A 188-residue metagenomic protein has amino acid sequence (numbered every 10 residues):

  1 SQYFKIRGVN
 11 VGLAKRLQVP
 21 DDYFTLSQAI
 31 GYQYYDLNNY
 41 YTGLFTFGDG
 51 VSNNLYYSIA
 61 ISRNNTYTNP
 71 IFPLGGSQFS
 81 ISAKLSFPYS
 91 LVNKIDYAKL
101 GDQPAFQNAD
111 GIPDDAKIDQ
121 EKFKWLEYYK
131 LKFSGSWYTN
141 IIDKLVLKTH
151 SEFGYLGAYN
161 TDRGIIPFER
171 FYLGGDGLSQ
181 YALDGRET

Functional and structural regions predicted by a protein language model:
S1-F72, Q78: Gram-negative/organellar outer-membrane beta-barrel architecture
G43-T188: C-terminal outer-membrane beta-barrel translocator/porin domains of Gram-negative envelope proteins and their
